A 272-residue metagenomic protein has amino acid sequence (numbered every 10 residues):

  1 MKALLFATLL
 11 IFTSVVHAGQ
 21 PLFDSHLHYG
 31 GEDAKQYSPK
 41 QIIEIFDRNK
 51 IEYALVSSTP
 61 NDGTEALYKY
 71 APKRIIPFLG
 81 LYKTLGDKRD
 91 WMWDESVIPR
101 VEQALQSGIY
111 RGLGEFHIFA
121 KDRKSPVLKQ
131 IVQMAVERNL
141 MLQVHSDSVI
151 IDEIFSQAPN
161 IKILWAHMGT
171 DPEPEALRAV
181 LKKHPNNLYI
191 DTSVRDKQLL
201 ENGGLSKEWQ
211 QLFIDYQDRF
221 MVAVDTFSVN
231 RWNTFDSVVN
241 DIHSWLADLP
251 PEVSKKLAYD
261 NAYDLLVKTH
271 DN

Functional and structural regions predicted by a protein language model:
K2-A3, Q20-F23, D33-A34, S38-S57 (+4 more regions): Mid-to-C-terminal alpha-helical segments outside catalytic/metal-binding sites
T13-V15: N-terminal signal peptide c-region/cleavage motif recognized by signal peptidases
G19-P21, S25, K50-A54, A71-F78 (+5 more regions): Short, well-ordered coil/turn segments that N-cap beta-strands
H26, F46, L113, A135 (+5 more regions): Conserved, mostly hydrophobic/aromatic
L27-Y37, K83-M92, L199-E201: Acidic/histidine-rich helix-loop elements that form or flank divalent-metal/phosphate-binding sites at the catalytic
H28-G30, T59-P60, G80-T84, F116-F119 (+4 more regions): Active-site beta-loop-alpha junctions enriched in small/polar residues
D62-Q143, N187-Y189, V194-K197: Active-site gating/metal-coordination segments in enzymes
P77, D122-V222: Catalytic pocket-lining loop regions of alpha/beta-barrel enzymes, especially the amidohydrolase/enolase/GH5 lineages
